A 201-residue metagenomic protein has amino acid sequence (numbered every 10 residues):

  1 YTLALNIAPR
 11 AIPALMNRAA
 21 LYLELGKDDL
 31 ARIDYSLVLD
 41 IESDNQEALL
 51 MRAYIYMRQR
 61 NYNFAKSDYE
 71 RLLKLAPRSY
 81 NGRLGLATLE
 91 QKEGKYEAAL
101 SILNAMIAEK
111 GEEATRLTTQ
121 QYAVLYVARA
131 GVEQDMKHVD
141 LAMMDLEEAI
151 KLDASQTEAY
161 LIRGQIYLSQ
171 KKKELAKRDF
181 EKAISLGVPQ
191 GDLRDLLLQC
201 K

Functional and structural regions predicted by a protein language model:
L3, L25-L37, Q59-R71, E93-K110 (+2 more regions): Structural signature of tandem alpha-helical TPR/SEL1-like repeats, specifically the intra-repeat loop/turn
I7, I41, L75, E109-E113 (+2 more regions): Structural marker of alpha-solenoid helical repeat scaffolds
I12-P13, Q46-E47, Y80-N81, A114-T115 (+3 more regions): Helix-start (N-cap) detector for alpha-helical repeat units in TPR-like alpha-solenoids, especially tetratricopeptide
M16, A20-L23, L50-A53, M57 (+4 more regions): Position-specific recognition of the canonical hydrophobic site in helix A of tetratricopeptide repeat
L73-E97: Generic detector of contiguous secondary-structure segments
L117-Q120, Q165, S169-K201: Terminal, low-structured helical/coil segments at or just beyond the last alpha-helical repeat
